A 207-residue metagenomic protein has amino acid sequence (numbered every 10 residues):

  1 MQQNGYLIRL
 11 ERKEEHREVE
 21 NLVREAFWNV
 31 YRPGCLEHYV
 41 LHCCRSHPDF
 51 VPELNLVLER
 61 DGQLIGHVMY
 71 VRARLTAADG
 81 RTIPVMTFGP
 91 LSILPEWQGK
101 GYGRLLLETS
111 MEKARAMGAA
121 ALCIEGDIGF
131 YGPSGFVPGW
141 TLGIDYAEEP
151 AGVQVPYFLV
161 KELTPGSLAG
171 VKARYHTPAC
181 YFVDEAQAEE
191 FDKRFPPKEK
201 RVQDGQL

Functional and structural regions predicted by a protein language model:
M1-E14, N21: Conserved N-terminal entry element of GNAT/NAT acetyltransferase domains
E20, F27-L75: Active-site rim helix/loop that mediates acceptor-substrate recognition in acyltransferases
L54, L58, G89-S92, A119 (+1 more regions): Internal, conserved structured core segments that host functional sites
R60-G62, E96, E162-S167: Short loop segments at secondary-structure junctions
A73-F88, Q98: A conserved beta-turn-beta hairpin within the catalytic core of GNAT-like acetyltransferases that forms part
F88, I93, G99-E112, C123-I124: Conserved acetyl-CoA-binding loop-helix of GNAT-fold acetyltransferases
A116-A119, G126-V153: Conserved active-site alpha-helix within GNAT-family acetyltransferase domains
P165-L207: Acidic/histidine-enriched, glycine/proline-rich intrinsically disordered or flexible terminal extensions
